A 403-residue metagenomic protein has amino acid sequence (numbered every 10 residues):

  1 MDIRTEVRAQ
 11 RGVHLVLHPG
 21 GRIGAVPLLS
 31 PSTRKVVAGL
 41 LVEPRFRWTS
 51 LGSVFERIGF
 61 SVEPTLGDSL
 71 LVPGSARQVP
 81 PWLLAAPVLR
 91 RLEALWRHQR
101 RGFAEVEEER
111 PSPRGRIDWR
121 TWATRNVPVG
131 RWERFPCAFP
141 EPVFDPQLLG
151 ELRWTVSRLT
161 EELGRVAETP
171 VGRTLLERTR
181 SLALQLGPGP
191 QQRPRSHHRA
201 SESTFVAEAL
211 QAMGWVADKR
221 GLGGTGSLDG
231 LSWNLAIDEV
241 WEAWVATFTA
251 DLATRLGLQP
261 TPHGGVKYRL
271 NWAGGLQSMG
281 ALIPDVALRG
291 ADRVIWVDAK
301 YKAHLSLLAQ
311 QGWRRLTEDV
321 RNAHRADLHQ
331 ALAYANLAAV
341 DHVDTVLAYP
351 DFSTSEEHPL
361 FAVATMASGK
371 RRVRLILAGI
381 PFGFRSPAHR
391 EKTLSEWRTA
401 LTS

Functional and structural regions predicted by a protein language model:
M1, L228-S403: Catalytic core segments in nucleotide and nucleic-acid processing enzymes
M1-P194, F205-G226, R398-S403: Terminal, charged accessory segments of proteins
R8-R11, R199, R269-W272: Short secondary-structure boundary micro-motifs
K35-E43, R47, W122-P136, Q185-R199 (+5 more regions): Short, Lys/Arg-enriched charge-dense amphipathic segments
G74-Q78, C137-P146, R199-S203, L231-E239 (+1 more regions): Short, charged/polar micro-motifs that form catalytic or ligand-binding hotspots
